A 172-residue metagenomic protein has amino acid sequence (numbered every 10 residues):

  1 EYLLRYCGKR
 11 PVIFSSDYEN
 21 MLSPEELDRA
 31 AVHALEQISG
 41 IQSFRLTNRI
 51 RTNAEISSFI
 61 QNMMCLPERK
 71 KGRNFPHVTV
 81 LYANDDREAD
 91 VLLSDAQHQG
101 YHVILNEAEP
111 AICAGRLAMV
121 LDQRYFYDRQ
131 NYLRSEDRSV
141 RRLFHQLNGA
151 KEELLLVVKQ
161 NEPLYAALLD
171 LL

Functional and structural regions predicted by a protein language model:
E1-L172: Conserved helicase motor core of SF1/SF2 NTP-dependent helicases
